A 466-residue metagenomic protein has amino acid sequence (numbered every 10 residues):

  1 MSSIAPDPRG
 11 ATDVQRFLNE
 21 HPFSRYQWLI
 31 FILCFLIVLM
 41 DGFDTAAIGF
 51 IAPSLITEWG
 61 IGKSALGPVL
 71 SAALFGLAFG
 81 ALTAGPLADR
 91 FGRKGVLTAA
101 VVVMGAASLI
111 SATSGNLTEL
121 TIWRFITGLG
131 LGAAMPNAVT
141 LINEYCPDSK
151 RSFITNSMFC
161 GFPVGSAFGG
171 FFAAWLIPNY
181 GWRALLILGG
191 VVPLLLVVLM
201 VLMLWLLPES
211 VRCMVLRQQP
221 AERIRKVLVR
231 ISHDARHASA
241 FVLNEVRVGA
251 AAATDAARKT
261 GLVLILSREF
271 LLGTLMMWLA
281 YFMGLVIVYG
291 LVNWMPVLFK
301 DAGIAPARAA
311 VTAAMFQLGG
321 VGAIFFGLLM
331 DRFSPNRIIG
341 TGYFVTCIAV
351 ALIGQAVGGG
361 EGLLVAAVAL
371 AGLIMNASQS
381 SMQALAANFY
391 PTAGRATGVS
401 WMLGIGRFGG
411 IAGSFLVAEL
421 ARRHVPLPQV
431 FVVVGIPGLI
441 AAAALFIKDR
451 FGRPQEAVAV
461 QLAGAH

Functional and structural regions predicted by a protein language model:
S2-H466: Transmembrane-helix signature of 12-pass secondary carriers
